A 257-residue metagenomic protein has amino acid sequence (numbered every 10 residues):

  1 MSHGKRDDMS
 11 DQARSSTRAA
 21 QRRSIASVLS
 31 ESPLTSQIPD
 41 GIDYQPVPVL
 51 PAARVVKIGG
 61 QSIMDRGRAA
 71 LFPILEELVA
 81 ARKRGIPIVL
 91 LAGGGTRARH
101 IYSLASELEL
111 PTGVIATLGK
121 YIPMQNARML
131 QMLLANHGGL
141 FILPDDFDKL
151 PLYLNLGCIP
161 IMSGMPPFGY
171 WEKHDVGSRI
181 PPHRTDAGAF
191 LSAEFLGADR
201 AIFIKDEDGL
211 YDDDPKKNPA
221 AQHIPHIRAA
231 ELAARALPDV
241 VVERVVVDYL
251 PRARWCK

Functional and structural regions predicted by a protein language model:
S2-V89: N-terminal glycine-/serine-/threonine-rich phosphate-binding loop
D7-M9, S16-S30, P46-V47, I86-A135: Glycine-rich nucleotide/cofactor/substrate-binding loop typically near the N-terminus or early in the first domain
K57-G59, L91-A92, M162-G164, F203-I204: Short beta-strand segments
A69-I74, P182-G188, E243: Charged helix-capping and loop-helix junction motifs
Y102-R184, G188, S192-F195: Ligand-binding beta-strand-loop-alpha-helix segment within the catalytic cores of soluble metabolic enzymes
H174, A187-F190, A221-K257: Polyanion-binding loop/helix "lid" in catalytic or ligand-binding cores
S192-Q222: Acidic, metal-binding active-site segment of PIN/NYN-like and related structure-specific nucleases
